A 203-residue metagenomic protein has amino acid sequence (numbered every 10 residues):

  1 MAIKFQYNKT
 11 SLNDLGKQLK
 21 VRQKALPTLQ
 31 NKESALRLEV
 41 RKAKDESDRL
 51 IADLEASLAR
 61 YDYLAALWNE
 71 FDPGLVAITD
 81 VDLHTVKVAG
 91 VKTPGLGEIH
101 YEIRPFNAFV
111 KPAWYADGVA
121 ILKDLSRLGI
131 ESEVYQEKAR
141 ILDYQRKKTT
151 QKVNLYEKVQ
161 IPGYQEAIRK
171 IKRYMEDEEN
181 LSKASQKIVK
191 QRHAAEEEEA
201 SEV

Functional and structural regions predicted by a protein language model:
M1-V203: Charge-rich amphipathic alpha-helical interaction elements
